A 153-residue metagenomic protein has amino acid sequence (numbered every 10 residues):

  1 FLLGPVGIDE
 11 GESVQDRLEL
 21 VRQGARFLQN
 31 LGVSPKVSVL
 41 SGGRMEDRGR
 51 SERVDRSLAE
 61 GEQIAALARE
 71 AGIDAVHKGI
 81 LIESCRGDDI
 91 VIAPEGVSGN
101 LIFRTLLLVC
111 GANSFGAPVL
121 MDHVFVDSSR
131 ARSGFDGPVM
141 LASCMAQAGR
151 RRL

Functional and structural regions predicted by a protein language model:
F1-P94, S98-L153: Anion-binding alpha/beta catalytic cores of soluble intermediary-metabolism enzymes, centered on
